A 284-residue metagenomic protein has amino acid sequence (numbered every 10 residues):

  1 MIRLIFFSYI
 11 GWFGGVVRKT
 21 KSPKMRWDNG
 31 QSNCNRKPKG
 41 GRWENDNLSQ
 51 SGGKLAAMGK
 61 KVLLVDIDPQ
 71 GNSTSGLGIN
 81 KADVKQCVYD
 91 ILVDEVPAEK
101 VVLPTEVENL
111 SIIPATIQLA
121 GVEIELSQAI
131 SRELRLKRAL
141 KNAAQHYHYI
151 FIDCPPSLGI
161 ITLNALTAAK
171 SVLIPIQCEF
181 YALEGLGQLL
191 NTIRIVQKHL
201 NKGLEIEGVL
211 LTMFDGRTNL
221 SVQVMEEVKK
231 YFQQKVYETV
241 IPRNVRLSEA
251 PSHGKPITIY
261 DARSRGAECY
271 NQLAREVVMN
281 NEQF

Functional and structural regions predicted by a protein language model:
I2-F284: P-loop NTP-binding core
